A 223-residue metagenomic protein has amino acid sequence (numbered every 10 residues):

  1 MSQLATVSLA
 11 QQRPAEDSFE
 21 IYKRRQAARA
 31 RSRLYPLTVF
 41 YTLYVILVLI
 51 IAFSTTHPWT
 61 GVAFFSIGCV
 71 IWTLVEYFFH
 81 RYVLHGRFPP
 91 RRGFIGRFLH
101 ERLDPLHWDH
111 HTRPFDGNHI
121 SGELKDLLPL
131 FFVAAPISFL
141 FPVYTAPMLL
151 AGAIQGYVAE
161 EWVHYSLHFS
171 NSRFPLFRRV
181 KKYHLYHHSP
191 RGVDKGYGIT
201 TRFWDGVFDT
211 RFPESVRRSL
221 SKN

Functional and structural regions predicted by a protein language model:
M1-Y157, R191-N223: Non-catalytic, topology-defining segments of multipass membrane proteins
H85, Y165-F169, H187-P190: Alpha-helix C-capping/helix-to-loop hinge sites
F94-G96, R179-H187: Membrane-cytosol interface motif
A146-R179: Alpha-helical transmembrane segments and their immediate juxtamembrane interface regions
